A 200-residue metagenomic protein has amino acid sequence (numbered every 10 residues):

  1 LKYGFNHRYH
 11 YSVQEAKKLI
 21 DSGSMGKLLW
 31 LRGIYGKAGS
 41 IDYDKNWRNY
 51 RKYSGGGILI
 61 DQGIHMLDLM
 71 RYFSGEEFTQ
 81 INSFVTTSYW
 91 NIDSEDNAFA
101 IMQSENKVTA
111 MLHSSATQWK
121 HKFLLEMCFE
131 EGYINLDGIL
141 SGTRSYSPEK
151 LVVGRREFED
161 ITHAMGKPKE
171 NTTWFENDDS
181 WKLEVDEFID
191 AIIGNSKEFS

Functional and structural regions predicted by a protein language model:
N6, E126-S200: C-terminal glycine/acidic-rich active-site capping loop/insertion
H7-N91: Predominantly a Rossmann-like dinucleotide-binding segment in NAD(P)-dependent oxidoreductases
V13-E15, S40-N46, D93-E95, F123-L125 (+2 more regions): Short aromatic-enriched loop/helix-cap "lid" or pocket-rim segments at secondary-structure transitions that line
I64, W90, H113-H121: Glycine-rich phosphate/pyrophosphate-binding beta-alpha loops
E77, N106-V108, H121, E130-Y133: Short acidic/polar mixed-charge low-complexity motifs
E95, A100-K107, M127-F129: Active-site beta-strand termini and strand-to-loop segments that position acidic
